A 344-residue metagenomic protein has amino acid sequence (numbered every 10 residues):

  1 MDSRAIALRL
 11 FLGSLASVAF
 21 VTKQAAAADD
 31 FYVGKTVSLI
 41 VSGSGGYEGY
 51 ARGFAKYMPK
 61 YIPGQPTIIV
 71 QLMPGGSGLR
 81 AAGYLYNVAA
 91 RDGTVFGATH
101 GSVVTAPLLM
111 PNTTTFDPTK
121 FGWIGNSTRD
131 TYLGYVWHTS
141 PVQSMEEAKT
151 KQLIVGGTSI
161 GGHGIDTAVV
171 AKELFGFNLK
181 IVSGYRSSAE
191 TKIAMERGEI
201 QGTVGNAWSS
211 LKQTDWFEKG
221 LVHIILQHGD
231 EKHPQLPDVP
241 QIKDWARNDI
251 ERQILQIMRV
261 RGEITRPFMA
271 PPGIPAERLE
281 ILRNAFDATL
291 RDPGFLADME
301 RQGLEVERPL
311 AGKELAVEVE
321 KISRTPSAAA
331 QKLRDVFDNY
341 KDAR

Functional and structural regions predicted by a protein language model:
M1-F11: Bacterial N-terminal signal peptides that target proteins for export
A16-A25: C-terminal segment of classical bacterial N-terminal signal peptides
A28-D29, Q71: Boundary of Sec targeting at the N-terminus
V33-K35, E218-L221, R247, E263 (+1 more regions): An extracytoplasmic/periplasmic, membrane-proximal ligand-sensing/linker region
T36-V37, M58-Q65, Y84-V95, V104-R197 (+3 more regions): Hinge/capping helix and adjacent helix->loop/strand transition within the periplasmic-binding protein
V37-G53, P74-S77, G156-H163: Extracytoplasmic "Venus flytrap"
T67-G75, G156-T158, L179-S187, G202-N206 (+1 more regions): Short beta-strand-to-loop elements that line the ligand-binding cleft of bilobed periplasmic-binding protein-like
T99-T113, I165, V169-L174, R197 (+1 more regions): A ligand-binding cleft/hinge motif common to bilobed small-molecule-binding domains
